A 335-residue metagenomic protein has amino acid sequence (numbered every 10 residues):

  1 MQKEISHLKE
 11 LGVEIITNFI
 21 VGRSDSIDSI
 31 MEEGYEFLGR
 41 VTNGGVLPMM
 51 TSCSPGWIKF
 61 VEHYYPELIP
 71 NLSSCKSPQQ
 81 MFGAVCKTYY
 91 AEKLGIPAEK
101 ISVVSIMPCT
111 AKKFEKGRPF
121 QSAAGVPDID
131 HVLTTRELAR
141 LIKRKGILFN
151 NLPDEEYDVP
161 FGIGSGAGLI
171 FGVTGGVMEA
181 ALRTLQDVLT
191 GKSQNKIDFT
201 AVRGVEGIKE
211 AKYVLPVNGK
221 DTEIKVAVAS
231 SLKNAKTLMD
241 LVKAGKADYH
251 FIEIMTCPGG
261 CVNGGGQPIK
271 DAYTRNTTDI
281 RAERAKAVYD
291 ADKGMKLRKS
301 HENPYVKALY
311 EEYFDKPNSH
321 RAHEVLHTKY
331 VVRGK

Functional and structural regions predicted by a protein language model:
M1-K335: Iron-sulfur-associated redox domains of electron-transfer enzymes in respiratory and anaerobic energy metabolism
